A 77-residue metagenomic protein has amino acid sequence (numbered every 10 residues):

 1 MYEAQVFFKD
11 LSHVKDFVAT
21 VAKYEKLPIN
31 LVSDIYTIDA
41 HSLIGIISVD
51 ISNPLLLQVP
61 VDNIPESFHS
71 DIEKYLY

Functional and structural regions predicted by a protein language model:
M1-F8: Short glycine-/aliphatic-rich beta-strand segments at the starts of folded cytosolic domains
A4, L27-I29, L55: Conserved beta-strand core positions
S12-K23, P28, Y36-I51, P65-S70: Amphipathic alpha-helical interaction surfaces in cytosolic regulatory modules
S52-P60: Short, highly charge-biased, low-complexity peptide segments
E73-Y77: Short hydrophobic/aromatic patches at helix-to-coil boundaries
